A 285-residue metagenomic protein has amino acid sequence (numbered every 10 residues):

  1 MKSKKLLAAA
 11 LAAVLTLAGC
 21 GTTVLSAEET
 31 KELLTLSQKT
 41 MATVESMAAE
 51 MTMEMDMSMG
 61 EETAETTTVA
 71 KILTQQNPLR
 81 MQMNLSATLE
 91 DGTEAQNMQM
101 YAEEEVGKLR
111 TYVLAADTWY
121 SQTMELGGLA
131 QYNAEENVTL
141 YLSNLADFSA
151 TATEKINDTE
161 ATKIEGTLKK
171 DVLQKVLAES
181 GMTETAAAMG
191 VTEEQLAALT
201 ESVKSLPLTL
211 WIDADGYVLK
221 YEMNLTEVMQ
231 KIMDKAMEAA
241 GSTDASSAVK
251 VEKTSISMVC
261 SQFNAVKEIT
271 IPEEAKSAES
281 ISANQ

Functional and structural regions predicted by a protein language model:
M1-V24: Sec-dependent N-terminal signal peptides of Gram-positive bacterial secreted proteins and lipoproteins
C20-Q285: Subset-of-secretome marker
